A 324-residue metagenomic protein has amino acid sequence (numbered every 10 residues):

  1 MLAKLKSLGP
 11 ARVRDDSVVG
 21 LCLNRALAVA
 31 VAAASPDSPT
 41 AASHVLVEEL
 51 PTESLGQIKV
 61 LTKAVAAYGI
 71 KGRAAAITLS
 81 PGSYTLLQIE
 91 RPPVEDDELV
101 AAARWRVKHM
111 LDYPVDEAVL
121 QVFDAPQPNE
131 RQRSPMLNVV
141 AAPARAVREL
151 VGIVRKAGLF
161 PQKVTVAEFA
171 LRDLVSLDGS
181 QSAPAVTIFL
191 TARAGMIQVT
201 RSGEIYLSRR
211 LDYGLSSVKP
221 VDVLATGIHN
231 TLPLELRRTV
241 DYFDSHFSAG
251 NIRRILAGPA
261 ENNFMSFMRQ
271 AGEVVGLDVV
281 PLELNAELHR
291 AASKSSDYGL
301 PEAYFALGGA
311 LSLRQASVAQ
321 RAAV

Functional and structural regions predicted by a protein language model:
M1-V324: Hydrophobic/aromatic-enriched cytosolic interaction surfaces used to assemble or bind macromolecules
